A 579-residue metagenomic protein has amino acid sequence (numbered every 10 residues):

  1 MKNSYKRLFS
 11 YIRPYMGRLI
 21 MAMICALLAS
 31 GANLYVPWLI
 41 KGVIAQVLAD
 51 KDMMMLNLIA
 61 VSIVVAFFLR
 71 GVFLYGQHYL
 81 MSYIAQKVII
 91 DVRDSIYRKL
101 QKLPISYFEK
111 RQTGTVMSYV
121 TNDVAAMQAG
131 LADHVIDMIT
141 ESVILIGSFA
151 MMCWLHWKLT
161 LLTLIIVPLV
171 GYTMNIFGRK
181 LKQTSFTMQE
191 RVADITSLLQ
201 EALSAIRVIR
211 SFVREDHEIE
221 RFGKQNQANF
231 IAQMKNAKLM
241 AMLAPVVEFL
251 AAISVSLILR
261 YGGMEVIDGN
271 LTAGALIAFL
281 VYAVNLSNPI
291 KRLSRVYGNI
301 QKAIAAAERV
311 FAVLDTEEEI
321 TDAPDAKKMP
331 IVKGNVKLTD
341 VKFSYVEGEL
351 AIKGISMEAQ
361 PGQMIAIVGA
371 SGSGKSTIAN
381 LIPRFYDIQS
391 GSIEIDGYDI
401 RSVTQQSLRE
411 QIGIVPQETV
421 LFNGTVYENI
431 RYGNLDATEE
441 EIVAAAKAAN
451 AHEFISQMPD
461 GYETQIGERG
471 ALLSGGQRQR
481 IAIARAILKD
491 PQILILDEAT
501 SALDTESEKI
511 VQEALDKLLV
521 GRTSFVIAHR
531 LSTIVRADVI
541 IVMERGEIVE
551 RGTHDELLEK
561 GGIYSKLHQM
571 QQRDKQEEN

Functional and structural regions predicted by a protein language model:
M1, I24-C25, A32-K41, A45 (+14 more regions): Juxtamembrane helix-loop junctions of ABC transporter transmembrane domains
K2-M16, V116: A short amphipathic helical element positioned immediately N-terminal to and/or at the very start of a transmembrane
R13, I24, A32, V36 (+6 more regions): Hydrophobic alpha-helical transmembrane segments of ABC transporter permease domains
L19-F73, L80, C153-K158, S256 (+1 more regions): Transmembrane helix-loop-helix hairpins at lipid-water interfaces of multipass membrane proteins, especially the type-1
K51-M54, M151-I165, K235-E308, V313-L314: Helix-loop-helix
I105-S106, V124-L131, V135, I139 (+6 more regions): An intracellular "coupling" helix at the cytosolic face of ABC transporter transmembrane type-1 domains
D315, D322, M329-N579: ABC-type nucleotide-binding domain
